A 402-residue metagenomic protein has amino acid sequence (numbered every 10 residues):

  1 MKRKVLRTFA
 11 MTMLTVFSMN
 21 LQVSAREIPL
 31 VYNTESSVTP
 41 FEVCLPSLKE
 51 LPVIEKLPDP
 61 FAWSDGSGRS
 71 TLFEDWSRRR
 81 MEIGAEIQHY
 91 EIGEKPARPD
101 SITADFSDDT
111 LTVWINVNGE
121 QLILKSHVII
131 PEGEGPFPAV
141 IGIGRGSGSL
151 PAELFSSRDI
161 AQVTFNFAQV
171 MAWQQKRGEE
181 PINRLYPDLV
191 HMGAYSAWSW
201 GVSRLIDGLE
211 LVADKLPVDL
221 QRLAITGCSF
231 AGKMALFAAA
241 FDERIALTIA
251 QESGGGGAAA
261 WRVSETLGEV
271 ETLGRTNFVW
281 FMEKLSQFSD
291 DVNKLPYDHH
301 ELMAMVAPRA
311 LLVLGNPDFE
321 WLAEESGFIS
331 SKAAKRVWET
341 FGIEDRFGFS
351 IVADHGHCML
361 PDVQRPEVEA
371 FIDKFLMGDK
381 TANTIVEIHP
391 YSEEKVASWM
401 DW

Functional and structural regions predicted by a protein language model:
M1-A10: Bacterial N-terminal signal peptides that target proteins for export
V16-S24: C-terminal segment of classical bacterial N-terminal signal peptides
R26-K125, I130-G135, E243, A307-L311 (+1 more regions): Alpha/beta-hydrolase-fold serine-hydrolase catalytic core, especially in secreted/extracellular enzymes
P136-V140, S157-Q162, L220-R222, E243-L247 (+2 more regions): Loop/turn elements at helix/coil->beta-strand transitions in domains of secreted/extracellular proteins
G142-P217, Q221, G254-G257, W261-V263: Cap/lid segment of the alpha/beta-hydrolase catalytic domain
A197, G201-G208, I225-C228, A250 (+5 more regions): Extended catalytic-interface subdomain
L205-L267, F281: Primarily recognizes the serine-hydrolase "nucleophile elbow" in alpha/beta-hydrolase and SGNH/GDSL folds
D214, E252-L302, A323-S331, E339-E344: Mobile cap/lid helix-loop segments that gate and shape the active-site cleft of serine hydrolases
